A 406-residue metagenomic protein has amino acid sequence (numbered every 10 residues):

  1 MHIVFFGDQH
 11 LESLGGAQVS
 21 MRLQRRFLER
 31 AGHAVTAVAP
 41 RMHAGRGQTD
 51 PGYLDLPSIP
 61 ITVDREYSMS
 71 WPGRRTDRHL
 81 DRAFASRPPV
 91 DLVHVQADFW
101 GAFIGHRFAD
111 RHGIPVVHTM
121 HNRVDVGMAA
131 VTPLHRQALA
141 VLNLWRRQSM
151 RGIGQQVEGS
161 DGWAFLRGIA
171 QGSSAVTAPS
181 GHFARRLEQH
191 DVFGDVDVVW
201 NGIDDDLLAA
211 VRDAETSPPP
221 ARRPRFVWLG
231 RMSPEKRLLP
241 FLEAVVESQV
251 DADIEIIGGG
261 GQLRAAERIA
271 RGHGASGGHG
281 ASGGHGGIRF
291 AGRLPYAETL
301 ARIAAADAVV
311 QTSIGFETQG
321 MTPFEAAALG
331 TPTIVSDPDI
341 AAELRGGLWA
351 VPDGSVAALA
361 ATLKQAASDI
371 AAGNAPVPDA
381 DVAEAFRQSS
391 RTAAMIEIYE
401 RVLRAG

Functional and structural regions predicted by a protein language model:
M1-T49, D55-P57, V246: N-terminal subdomain of nucleotide-sugar transferases
D91, S174, A304-T318: Acidic donor-binding loop of glycosyltransferase active sites
L144-R212, A221: Donor nucleotide-sugar binding/catalytic pocket of nucleotide-sugar-dependent glycosyltransferases
T177, S217-E247, E255: Conserved donor-binding/catalytic core segment of Leloir-type glycosyltransferases
R264-A301: Nucleotide-activated donor-binding/catalytic signature segment of Leloir-type glycosyltransferases, i.e., the conserved
P323, A328-V335: Short hydrophobic beta-strand element within catalytic cores of glycosyltransferases and related nucleotide-activated
L348-A357, K364-A371: Conserved acidic donor-binding segment of nucleotide-sugar-dependent glycosyltransferases
I370-R404: A charged, aromatic-enriched C-terminal amphipathic alpha-helix characteristic of glycosyltransferases across folds
